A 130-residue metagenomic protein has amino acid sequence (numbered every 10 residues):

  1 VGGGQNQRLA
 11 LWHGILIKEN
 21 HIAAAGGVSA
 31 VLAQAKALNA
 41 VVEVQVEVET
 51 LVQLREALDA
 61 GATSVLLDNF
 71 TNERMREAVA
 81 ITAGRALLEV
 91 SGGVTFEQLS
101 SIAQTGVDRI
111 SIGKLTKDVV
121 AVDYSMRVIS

Functional and structural regions predicted by a protein language model:
V1-A60, S64, E73-I81, L87-S91 (+3 more regions): Acidic/glycine-rich phosphate/pyrophosphate-binding loops and surrounding catalytic core that coordinate Mg2+
